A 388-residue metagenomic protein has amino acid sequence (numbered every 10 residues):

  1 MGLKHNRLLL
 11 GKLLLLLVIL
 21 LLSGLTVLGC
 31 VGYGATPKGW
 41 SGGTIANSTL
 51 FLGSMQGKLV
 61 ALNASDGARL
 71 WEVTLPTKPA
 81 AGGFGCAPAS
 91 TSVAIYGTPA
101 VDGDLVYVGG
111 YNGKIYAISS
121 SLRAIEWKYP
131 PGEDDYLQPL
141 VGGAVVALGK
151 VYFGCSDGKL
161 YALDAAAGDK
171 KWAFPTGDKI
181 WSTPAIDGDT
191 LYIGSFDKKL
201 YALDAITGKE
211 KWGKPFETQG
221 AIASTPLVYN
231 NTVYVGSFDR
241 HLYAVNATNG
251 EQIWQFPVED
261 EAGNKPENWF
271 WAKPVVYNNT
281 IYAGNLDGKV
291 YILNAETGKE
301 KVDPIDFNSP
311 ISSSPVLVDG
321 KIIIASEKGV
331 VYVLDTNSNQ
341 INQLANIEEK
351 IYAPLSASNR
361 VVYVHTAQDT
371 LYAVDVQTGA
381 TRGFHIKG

Functional and structural regions predicted by a protein language model:
L15-T26: Bacterial N-terminal signal peptides
G29-A46, E72-A100, I125-A147, W172-D187 (+7 more regions): Extracytoplasmic beta-rich repeat domains
S54, G110, C155, S195 (+4 more regions): Structural signature of WD-repeat beta-propellers
G57, G113, G158-K159, D197-K199 (+4 more regions): Short coil/turn segments within WD40 beta-propeller repeats
N63-D66, S119-R123, D164-A167, D204-G208 (+4 more regions): Short loop/turn segments that connect beta-strands within beta-propeller blades
S356-G388: Blade-level signature of beta-propeller repeat domains, shared across WD40, Kelch, NHL, RCC1 and BNR/Asp-box propellers
